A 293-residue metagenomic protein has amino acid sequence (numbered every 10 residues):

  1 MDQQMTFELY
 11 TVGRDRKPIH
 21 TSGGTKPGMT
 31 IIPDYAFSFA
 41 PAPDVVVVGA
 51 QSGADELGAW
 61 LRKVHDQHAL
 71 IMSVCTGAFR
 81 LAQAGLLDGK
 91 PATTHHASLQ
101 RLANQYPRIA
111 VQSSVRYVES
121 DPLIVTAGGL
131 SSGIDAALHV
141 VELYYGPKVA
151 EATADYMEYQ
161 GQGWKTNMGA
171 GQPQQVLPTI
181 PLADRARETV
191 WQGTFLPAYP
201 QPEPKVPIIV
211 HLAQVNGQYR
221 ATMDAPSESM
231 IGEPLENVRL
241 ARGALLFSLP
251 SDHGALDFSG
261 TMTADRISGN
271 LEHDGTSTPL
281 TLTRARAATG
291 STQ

Functional and structural regions predicted by a protein language model:
M1-I71, F79-Q83, Q100, I109 (+2 more regions): Extended, subdomain-level signal for the structured scaffold at the beginning of enzyme domains
Q67-H68, Q105, A241: Structured helix-beta-strand junction loops
I71-M72, T93, Q112, V125: Structural detector of well-ordered beta-strand residues that form the stable sheet scaffold of enzyme domains
L87-N104: Short, glycine-/small-residue-rich phosphate/pyrophosphate-handling segment
P122-G129: A short glycine-threonine-serine/GTX helix/turn-capping micro-motif
G129-A136: Catalytic-loop motifs flanking and including active-site residues across diverse enzymes
A183-Q293: Central antiparallel beta-sheet cores of small beta-barrel/beta-sandwich binding domains
